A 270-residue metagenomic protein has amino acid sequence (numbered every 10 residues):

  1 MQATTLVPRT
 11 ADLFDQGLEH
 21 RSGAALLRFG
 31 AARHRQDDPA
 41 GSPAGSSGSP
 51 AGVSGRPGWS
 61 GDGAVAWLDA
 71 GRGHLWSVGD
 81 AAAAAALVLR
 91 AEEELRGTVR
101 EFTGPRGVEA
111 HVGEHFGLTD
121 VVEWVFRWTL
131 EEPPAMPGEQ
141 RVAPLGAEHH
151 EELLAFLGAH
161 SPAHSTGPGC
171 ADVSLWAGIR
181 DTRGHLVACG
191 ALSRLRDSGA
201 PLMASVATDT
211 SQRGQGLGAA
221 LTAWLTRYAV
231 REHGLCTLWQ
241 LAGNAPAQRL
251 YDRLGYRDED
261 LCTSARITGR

Functional and structural regions predicted by a protein language model:
M1-A24, W124-F126, E131-H164: Short amphipathic alpha-helix that is part of the acyltransferase structural core
M1-H111: N-terminal charged segments
A83-A91, T208, G214-A229, Q248-R253: Conserved acetyl-CoA-binding loop-helix of GNAT-fold acetyltransferases
T103-V108, T237-Q248, S264-R270: Conserved beta-strand-loop-alpha-helix junction that forms the acyl-donor binding cleft
V112-G113, Y251, Y256: Conserved active-site tyrosine of GNAT-family acetyltransferases
T119-L130, W239, R257-R270: Conserved catalytic-core motifs of GNAT/GCN5-like acyltransferases
S165-L175, R180-A207: A conserved beta-strand-loop-helix scaffold within acyl/acetyltransferase catalytic domains
R180, S193, Q215-Y228, L235 (+1 more regions): Recognition helices and adjacent regulatory flanks at domain boundaries
